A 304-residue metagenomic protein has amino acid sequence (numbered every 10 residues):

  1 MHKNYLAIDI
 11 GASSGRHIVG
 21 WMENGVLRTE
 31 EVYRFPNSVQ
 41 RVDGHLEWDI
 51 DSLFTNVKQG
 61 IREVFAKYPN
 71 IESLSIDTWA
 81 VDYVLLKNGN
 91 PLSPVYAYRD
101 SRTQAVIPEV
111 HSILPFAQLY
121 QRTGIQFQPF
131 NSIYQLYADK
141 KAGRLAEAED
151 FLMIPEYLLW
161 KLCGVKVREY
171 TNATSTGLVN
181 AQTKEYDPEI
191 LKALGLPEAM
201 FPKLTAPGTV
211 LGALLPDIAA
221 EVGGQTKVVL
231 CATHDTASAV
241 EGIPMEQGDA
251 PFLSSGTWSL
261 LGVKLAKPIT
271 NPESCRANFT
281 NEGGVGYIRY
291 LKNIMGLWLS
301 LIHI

Functional and structural regions predicted by a protein language model:
M1-S93, Q121, A219-V228: N-terminal glycine/serine-rich phosphate-binding loop of ATP-dependent small-molecule kinases, especially carbohydrate
Y5-D9, I71-I76, F151, V228-T236 (+3 more regions): Short glycine-aspartate micro-motif
I10-A12, Y120-T236: Gly/Ser/Thr-rich active-site cleft segment
S93-Y96, N281-Y290: Short beta-alpha connecting loops at secondary-structure transitions that line or flank enzyme active sites
D100: Carbohydrate-associated surface elements
M200, I288-M295: A short, structured beta-strand-centered segment in the mid-to-C-terminal lobe of catalytic cores from group-transfer
K267-T280: Flexible glycine/proline-rich, aromatic-decorated loop/lid segments
I302-I304: Conserved small/polar residues in nucleotide/adenosyl-binding loops
